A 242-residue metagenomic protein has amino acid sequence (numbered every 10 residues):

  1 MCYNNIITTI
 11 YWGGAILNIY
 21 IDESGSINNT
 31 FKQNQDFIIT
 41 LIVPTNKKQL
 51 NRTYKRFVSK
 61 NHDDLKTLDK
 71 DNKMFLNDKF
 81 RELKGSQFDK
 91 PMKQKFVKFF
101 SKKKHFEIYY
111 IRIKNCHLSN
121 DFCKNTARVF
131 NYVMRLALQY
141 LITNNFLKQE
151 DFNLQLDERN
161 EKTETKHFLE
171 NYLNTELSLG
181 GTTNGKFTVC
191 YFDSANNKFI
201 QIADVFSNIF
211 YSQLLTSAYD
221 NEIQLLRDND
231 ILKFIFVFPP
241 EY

Functional and structural regions predicted by a protein language model:
M1-Y242: Phosphate-ester processing/binding pockets and catalytic centers
